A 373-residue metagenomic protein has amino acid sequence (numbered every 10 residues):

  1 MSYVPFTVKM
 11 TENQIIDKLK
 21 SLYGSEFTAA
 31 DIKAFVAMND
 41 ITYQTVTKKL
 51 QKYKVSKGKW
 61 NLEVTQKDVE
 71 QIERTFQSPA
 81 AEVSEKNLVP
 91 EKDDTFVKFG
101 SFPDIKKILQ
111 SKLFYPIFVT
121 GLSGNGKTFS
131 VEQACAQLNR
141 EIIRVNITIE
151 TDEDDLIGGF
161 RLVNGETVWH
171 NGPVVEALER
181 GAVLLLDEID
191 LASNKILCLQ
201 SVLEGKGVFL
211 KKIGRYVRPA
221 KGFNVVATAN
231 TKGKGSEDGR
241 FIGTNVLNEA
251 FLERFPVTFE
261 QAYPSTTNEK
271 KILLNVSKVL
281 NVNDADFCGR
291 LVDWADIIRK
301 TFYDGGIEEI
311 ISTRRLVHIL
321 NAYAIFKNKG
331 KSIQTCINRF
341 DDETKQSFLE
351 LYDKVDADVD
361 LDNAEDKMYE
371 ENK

Functional and structural regions predicted by a protein language model:
M1-K9: Short, Lys/Arg-enriched N-terminal segments with co-localized hydrophobic residues within the first ~10-30 amino acids
V8-F27: Positively charged, polyanion-binding regions of nucleic-acid-associated proteins
T11, D31-D40, K48-Q51, S56-K57 (+1 more regions): C-terminal regulatory/interaction module of P-loop NTP-utilizing enzymes
Q44: Key DNA-contact positions within bacterial/archaeal DNA-binding proteins
